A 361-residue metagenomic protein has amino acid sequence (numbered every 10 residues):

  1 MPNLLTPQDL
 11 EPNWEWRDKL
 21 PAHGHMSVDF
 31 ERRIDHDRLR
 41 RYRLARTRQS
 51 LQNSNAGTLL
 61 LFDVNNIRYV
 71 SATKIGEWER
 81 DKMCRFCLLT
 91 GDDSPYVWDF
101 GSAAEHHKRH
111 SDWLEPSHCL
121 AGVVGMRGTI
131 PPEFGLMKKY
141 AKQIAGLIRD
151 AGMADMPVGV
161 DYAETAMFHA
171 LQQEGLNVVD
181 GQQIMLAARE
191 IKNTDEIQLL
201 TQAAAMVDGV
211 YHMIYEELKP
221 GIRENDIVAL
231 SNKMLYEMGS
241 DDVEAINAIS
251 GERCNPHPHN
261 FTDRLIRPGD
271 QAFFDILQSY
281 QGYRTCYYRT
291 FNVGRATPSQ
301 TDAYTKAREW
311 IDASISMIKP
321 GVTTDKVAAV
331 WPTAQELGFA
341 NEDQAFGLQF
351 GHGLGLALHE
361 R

Functional and structural regions predicted by a protein language model:
M1-R361: Active-site neighborhoods and metal-handling regions in enzymes and metal-associated proteins
